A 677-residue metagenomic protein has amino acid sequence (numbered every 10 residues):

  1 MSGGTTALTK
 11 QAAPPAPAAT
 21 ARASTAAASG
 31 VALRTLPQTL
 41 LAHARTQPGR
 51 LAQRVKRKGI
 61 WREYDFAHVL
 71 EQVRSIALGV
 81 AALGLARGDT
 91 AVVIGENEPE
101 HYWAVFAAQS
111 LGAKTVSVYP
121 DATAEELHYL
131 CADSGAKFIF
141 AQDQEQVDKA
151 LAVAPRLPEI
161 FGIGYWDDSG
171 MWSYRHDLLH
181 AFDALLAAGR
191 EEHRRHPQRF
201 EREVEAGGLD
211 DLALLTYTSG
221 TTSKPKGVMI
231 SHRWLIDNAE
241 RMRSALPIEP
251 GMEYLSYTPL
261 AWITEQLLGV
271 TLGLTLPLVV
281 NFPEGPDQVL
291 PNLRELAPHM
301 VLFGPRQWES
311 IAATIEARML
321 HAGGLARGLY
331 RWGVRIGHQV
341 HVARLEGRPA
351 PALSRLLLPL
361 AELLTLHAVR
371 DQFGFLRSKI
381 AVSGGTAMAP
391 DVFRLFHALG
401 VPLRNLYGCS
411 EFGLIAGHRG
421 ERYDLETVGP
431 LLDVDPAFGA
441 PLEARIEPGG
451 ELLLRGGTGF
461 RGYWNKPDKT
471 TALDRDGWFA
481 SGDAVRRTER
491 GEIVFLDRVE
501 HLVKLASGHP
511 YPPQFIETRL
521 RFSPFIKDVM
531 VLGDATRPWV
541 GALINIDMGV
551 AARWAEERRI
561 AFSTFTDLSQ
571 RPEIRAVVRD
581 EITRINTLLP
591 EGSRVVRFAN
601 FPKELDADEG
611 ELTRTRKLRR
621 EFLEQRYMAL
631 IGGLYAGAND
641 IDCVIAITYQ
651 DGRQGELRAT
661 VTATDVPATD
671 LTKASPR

Functional and structural regions predicted by a protein language model:
S2-A19, A26, H193-F200, G462-Y463 (+5 more regions): AMP-binding adenylation
S2-L8, L78, L83, S110-A188: Structural core segment of the AMP-binding/adenylate-forming
A18, E145-G207, I315-A368: ANL superfamily adenylate-forming
P48-L51, H180-D183, A187-Y217, K224 (+1 more regions): Conserved pre-ATP/AMP-binding loop-to-beta segment of ANL
A52-E98, Y102-F106, T123-H128, A181-A184 (+1 more regions): Conserved AMP-binding/adenylate-forming core of the ANL superfamily
E63-A67, D183, E205, A213-A239: Conserved AMP-binding A3 loop
I236-E253, L260-L366: Conserved AMP-binding/adenylation subdomain of ANL enzymes
V434-L505: Conserved ATP-binding/catalytic segment of the ANL
